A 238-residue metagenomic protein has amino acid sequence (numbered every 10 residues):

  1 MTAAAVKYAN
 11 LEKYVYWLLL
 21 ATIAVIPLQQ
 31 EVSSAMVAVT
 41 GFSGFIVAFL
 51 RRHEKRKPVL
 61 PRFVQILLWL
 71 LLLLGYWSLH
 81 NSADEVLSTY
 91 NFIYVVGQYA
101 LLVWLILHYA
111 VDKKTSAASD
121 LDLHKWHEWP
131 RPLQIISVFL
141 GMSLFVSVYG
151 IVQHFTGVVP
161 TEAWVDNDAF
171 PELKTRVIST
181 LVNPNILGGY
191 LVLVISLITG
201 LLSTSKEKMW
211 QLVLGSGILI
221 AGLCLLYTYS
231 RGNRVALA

Functional and structural regions predicted by a protein language model:
M1-R51, L73-S82, V95: N-terminal signal-anchor transmembrane segment
N10-Y16, R56-L71, R131-I136, W210-L214: Membrane-interfacial loop-to-transmembrane alpha-helix junctions, especially the N-terminal start
T22, Y76, L101, P130-L173 (+1 more regions): Alpha-helical transmembrane segments of multi-pass inner-membrane proteins
E31-L50, F92-V103, L187-I195, V235-A238: Membrane-embedded alpha-helical segments of multi-pass membrane proteins, especially the transmembrane helices
F42-R56, L105-S116, D122, I198-K206: Structural signal for the C-terminal ends of transmembrane alpha-helices and the immediately following loop
F63-L74, I106-F155: Interfacial loop-to-transmembrane-helix boundary motif in multi-pass membrane proteins
L70, E85-A110, L133-V138, G189 (+1 more regions): Aromatic-anchored transmembrane helix interface
N81-Y90, L226-T228: Membrane-interface helix caps and helix-loop-helix hairpins in membrane proteins
